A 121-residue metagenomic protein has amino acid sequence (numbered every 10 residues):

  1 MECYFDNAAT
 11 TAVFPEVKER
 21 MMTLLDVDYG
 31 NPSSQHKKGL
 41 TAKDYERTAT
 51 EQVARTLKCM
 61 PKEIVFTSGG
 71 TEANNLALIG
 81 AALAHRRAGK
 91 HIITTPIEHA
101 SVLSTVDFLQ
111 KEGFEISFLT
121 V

Functional and structural regions predicted by a protein language model:
M1-V121: Pyridoxal 5′-phosphate
